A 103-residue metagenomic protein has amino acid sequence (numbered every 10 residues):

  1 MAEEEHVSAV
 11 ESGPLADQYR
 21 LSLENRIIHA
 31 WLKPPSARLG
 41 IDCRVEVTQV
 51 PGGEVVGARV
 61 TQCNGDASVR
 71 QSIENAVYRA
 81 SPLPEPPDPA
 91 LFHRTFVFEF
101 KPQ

Functional and structural regions predicted by a protein language model:
M1-Q71, N75-R79, P86-T95, F100-Q103: Compositionally biased, low-complexity segments enriched in charged/polar and small residues
